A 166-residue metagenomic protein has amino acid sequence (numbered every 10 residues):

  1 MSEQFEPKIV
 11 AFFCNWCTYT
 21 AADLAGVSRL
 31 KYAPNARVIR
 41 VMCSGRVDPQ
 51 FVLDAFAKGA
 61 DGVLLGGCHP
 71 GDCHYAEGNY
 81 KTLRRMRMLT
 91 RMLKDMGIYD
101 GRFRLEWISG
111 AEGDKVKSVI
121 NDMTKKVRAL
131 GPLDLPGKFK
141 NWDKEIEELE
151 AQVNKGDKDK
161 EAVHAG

Functional and structural regions predicted by a protein language model:
M1-G166: Iron-sulfur-associated redox domains of electron-transfer enzymes in respiratory and anaerobic energy metabolism
